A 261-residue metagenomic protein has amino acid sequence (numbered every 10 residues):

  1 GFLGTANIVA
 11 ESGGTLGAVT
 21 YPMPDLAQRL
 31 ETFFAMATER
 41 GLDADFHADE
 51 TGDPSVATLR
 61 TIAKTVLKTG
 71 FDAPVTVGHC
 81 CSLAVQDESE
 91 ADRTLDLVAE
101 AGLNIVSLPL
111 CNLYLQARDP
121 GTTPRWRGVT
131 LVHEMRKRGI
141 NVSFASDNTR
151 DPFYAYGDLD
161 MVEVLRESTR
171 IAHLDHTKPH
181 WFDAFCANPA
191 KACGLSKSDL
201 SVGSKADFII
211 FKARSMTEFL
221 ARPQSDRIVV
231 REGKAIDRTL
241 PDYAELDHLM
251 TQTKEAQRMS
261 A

Functional and structural regions predicted by a protein language model:
G1-N104, G121-F144, S198: Histidine/acidic residue-rich metal-binding segments in metalloenzymes
P24, G52, N112-L113, R150-D151: Positions that flank functional sites
L26, V85, Y114-L115, F219: Glycine/Thr-rich phosphate-binding loops of Rossmann-like dinucleotide-binding domains
Q28, S55-V56, A117-R118, Y154-A155 (+2 more regions): Short Asp/Glu-rich motifs
D43, K64-V75, L115, W126-A213: His/Asp/Glu-enriched, well-ordered alpha-helical/loop segment that forms or immediately abuts the divalent-metal
A48-E50, H79-C81, S107-L110, F144-N148 (+3 more regions): Active-site proximal loops enriched in glycine and acidic residues that flank catalytic Cys/His/Asp and coordinate
N104, C111-L113, A117-R118: Active-site clefts of carbohydrate-active enzymes
R166, P179-A261: Active-site microenvironment of metallo-dependent hydrolases
